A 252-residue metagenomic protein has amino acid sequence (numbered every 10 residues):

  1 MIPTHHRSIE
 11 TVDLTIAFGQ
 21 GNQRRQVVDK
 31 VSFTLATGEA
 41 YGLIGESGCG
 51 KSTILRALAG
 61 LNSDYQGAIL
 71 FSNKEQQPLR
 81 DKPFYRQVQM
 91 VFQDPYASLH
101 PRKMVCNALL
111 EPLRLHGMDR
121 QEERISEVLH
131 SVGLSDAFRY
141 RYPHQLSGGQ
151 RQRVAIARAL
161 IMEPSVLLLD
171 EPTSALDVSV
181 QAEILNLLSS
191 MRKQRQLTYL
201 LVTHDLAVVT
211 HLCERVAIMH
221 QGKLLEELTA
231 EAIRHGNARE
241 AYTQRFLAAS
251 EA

Functional and structural regions predicted by a protein language model:
G21, S63, E75-Q89, K103 (+3 more regions): ABC ATPase NBD coupling module
A59: Helix-to-loop junction immediately C-terminal to a conserved catalytic motif
E122-A137, A248: Conserved ABC ATPase "signature" region
Y142-L146, Q150: Conserved ABC ATPase signature
E163: Conserved catalytic motifs of ABC-family nucleotide-binding domains
H235-A252: C-terminal boundary and immediately downstream tail of ABC-type ATPase nucleotide-binding domains
